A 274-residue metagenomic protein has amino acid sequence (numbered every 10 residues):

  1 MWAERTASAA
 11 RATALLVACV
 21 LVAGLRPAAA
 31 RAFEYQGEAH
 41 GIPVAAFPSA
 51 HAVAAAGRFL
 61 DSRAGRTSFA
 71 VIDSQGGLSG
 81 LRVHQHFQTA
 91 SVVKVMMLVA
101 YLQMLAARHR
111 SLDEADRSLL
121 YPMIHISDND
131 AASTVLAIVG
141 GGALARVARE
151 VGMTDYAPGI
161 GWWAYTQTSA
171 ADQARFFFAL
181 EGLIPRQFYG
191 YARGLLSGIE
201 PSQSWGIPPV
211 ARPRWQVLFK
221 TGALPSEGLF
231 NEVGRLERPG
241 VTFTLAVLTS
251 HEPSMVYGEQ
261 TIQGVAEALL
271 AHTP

Functional and structural regions predicted by a protein language model:
W2-A32: Secretory targeting and sorting signals
F33-G80, S133-P274: Penicillin-recognizing serine hydrolase domain
H86-R110, M123, L245: Active-site SXXK
F87, R110-S118, V256, Q260: Residues at secondary-structure transition points
V92-V95, H125, N129, Q167-A174: Short alpha-helical patches at coil-to-helix transitions and adjacent helical residues in well-structured domains
A106-T154: Conserved catalytic neighborhood of penicillin-recognizing serine enzymes
